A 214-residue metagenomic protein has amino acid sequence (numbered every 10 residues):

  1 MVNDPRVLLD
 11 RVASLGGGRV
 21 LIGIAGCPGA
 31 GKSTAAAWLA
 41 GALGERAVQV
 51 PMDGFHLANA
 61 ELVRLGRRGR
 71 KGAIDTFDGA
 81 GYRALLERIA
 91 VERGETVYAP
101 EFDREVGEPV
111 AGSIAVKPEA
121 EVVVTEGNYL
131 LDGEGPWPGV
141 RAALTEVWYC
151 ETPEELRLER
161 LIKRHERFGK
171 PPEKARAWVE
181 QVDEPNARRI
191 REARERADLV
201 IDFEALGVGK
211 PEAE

Functional and structural regions predicted by a protein language model:
M1-L21: Extreme N-terminal, non-catalytic leader segments that precede Walker-type/kinase nucleotide-binding cores
G26: The Walker A (P-loop) glycine that initiates the GxxxxGKT/S ATP-binding motif of P-loop NTPases
G29: Walker A (P-loop) phosphate-binding loop of P-loop NTPases
K32: Conserved lysine of the Walker
A35: Hydrophobic positions on the alpha1 helix immediately C-terminal to the Walker A/P-loop
P51, N59-V106: Conserved nucleotide-sensing/catalytic segment adjacent to the nucleotide-binding pocket in NTP-handling enzymes
V106-R164: ATP-dependent NMP and nucleoside kinases share a basic, alpha-helical "lid"
A111-G112, G135-P138, E166-G209: Small-molecule kinase domains that catalyze NTP-dependent phosphoryl transfer to phosphate-bearing small molecules
